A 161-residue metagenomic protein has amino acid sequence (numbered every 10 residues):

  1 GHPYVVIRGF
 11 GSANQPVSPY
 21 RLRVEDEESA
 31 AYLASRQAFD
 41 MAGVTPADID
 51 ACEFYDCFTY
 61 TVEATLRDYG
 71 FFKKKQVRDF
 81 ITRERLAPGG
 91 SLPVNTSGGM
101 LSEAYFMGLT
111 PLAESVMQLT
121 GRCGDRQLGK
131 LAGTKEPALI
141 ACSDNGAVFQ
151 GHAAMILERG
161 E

Functional and structural regions predicted by a protein language model:
G1-L33, Q37, R83-T96, A113 (+4 more regions): Condensing-enzyme catalytic core mediating Claisen C-C bond formation in acyl metabolism
F10-A13, D50-T59, M100: A short beta-alpha structural unit
S12, D40, V44, R67 (+2 more regions): Generic secondary-structure signature for well-ordered alpha-helical cores
P19-R23, D56-R78, G90, M107 (+1 more regions): Short glycine/threonine-rich loop-to-helix capping motif typified by GTGT followed within a few residues by an Asp-Pro
L22-S29, C52-D56, E103: A short glycine-/small-residue-rich loop at the edge of a beta-strand within enzyme catalytic domains
A34-D48: Phosphate/pyrophosphate-binding loops at sites that engage ATP/ADP/AMP, CoA/4′-phosphopantetheine, polyphosphate
T45-E53, Q76, N95-E103, R122-D125: Hydrophobic alpha-helical bundle architecture
E103-C123: Active-site-proximal alpha-helical scaffold in enzymes
